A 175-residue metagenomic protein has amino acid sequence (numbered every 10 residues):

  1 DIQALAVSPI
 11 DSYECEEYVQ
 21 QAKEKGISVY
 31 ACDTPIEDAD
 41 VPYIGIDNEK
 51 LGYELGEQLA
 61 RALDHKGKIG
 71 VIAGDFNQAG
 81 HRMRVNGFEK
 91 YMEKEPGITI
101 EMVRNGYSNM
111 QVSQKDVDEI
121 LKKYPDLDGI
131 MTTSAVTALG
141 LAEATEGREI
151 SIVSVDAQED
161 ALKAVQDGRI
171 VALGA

Functional and structural regions predicted by a protein language model:
D1-A175: A residue-level marker of the well-folded mature domains of exported/periplasmic proteins
